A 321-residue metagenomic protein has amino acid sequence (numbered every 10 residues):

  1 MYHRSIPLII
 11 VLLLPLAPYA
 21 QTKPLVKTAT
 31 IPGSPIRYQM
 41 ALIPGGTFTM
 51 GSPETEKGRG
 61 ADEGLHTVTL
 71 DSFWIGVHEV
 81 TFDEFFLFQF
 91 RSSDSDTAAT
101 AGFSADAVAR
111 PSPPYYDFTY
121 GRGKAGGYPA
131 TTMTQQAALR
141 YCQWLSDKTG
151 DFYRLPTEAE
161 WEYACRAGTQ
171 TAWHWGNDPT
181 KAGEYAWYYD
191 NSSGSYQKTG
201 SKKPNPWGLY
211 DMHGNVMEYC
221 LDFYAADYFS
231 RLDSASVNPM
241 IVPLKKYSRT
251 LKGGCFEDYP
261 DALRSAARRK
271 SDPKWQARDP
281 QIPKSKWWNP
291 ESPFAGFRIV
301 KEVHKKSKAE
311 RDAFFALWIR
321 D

Functional and structural regions predicted by a protein language model:
M1-P7: Bacterial N-terminal signal peptides that target proteins for export
P7-P15: Bacterial N-terminal signal peptides
A17-A20: Sec/Tat signal peptide C-region and signal peptidase I cleavage site
T22, K203-N205, S234-D321: Disulfide-stabilized, aromatic/cysteine-rich ligand-recognition loop
A29, M50-L70, Y196-K202, L263-P280: Short, polar loop/linker segments at the starts of domains and inter-domain junctions
P35-M50: Mature N-terminal segment immediately following signal peptide/propeptide cleavage in secreted/periplasmic
S52-E56, T69-G176, L221-F229, K301-D321: Active-site microenvironments of metalloenzymes and redox enzymes
A186-H213, V242-P243: Short, well-ordered junction/capping motifs at the entry into regular secondary structure
